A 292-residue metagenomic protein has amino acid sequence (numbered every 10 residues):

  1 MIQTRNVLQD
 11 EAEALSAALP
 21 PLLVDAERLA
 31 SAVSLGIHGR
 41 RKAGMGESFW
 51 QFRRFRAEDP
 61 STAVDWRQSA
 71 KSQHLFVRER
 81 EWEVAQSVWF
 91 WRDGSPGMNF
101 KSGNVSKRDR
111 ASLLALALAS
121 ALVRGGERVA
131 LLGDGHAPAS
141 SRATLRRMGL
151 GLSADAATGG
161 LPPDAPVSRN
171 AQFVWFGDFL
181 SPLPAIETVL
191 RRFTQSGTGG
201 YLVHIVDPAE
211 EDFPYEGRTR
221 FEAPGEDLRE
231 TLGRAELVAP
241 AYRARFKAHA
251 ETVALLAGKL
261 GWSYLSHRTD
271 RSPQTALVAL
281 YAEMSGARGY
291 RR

Functional and structural regions predicted by a protein language model:
M1-R41, R53-T62, Q68-Q73, V77-R292: Exposed, interaction-prone extracellular/peripheral surfaces
G44: Glycine/proline-rich, flexible active-site/cofactor-binding loop segments that harbor closely spaced acidic
